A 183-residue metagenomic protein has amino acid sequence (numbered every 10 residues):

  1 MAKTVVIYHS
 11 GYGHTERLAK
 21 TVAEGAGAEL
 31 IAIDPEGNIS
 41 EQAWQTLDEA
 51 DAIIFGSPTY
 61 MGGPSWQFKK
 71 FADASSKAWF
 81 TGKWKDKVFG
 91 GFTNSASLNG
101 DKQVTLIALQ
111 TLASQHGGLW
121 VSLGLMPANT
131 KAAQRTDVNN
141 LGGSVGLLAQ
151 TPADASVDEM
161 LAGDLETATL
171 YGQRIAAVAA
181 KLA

Functional and structural regions predicted by a protein language model:
M1-W84, A153-A183: N-terminal beta1-alpha1-beta2 submodule of the flavodoxin-like/Rossmannoid cofactor-binding fold
V5-V6, V22, V88, V104 (+5 more regions): Extended aliphatic helical segments
Y12-H14, S57, G63-P64, G91 (+3 more regions): Gly/Ser/Thr-rich helix-start
V88-N139: Short, glycine-/small-residue-rich phosphate/pyrophosphate-handling segment
F92-N94, T151-S156: Short, local alpha-helical segments
Q134-T151: Short glycine/proline-rich, acidic loop/turn segments that cap or connect secondary-structure elements
